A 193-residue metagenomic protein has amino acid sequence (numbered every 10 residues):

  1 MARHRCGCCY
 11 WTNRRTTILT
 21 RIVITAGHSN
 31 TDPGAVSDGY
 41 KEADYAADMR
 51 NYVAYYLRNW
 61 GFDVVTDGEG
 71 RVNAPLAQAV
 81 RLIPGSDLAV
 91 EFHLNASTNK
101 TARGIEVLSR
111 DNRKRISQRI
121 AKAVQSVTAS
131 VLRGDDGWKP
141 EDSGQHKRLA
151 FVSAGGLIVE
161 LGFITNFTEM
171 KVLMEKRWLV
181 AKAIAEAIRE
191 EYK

Functional and structural regions predicted by a protein language model:
A2-L19: Short, Lys/Arg-enriched N-terminal segments with co-localized hydrophobic residues within the first ~10-30 amino acids
T20-G39: Short glycine-rich His-centered loop
T20-I22, A43-K193: Active-site-proximal helix/loop segments of hydrolytic enzymes
